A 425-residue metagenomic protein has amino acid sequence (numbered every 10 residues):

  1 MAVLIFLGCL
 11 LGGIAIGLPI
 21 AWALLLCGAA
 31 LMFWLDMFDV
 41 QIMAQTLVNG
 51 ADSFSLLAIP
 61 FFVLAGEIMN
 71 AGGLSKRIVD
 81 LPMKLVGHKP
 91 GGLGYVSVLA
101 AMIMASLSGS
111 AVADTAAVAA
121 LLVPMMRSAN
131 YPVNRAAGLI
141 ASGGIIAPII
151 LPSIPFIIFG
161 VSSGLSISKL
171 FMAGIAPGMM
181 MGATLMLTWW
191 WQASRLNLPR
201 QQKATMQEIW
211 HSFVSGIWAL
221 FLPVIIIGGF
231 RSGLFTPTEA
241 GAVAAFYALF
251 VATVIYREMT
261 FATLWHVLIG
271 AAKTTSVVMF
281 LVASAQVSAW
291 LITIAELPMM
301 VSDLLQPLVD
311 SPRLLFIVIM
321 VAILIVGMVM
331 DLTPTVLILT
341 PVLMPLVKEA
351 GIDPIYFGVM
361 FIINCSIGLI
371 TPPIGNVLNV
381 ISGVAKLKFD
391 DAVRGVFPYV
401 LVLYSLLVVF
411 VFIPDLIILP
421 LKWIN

Functional and structural regions predicted by a protein language model:
M1-N425: Alpha-helical transmembrane segments of multi-pass membrane transport proteins
